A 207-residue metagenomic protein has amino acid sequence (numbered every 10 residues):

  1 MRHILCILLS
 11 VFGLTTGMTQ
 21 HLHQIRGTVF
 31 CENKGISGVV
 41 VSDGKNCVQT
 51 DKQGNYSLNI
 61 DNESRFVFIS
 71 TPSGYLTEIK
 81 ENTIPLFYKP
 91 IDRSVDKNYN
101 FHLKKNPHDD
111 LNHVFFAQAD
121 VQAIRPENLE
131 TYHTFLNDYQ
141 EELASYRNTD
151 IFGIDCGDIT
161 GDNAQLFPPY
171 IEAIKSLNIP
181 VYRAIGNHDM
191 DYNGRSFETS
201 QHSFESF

Functional and structural regions predicted by a protein language model:
M1-L22: Bacterial Sec-dependent N-terminal signal peptides
Q20-S37, N55: Structural motif
Q24, C31, E81-F167: N-terminal active-site segment of His-dependent metallophosphoesterases
G38-G44: Change to "...patches in solvent-exposed regions of secreted, membrane-anchored, or virion-exposed structural
D43, R65-K89: A short, solvent-exposed loop/turn motif at the edges and junctions of modular extracellular/periplasmic domains
K45-N59: Short, acidic Ser/Thr/Gly-rich low-complexity loop/linker segments typical of extracellular and cell-surface proteins
D61-E63: Hydrophobic loop/turn residues within beta-sheet-rich immunoglobulin-like superfamily modules
S73, A164-F207: Extended active-site neighborhood of metal-dependent phosphoesterases/phosphodiesterases
